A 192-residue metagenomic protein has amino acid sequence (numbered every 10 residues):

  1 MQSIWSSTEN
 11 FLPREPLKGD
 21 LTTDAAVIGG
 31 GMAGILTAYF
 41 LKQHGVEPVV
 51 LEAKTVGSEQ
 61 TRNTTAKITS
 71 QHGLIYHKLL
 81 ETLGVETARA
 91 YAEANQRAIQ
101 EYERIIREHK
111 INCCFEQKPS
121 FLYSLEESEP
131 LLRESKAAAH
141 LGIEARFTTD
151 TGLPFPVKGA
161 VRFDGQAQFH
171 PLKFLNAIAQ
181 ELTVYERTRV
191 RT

Functional and structural regions predicted by a protein language model:
M1-A25, Q43: Extreme N-terminal leader/targeting segments of oxidoreductases
D20-V50: N-terminal Rossmann-like FAD-binding beta1-loop-alpha1 element of flavoenzymes
Q43-N63: Glycine-rich FAD pyrophosphate-binding loop
E47, N112, E144, T183-V184: Residue-level detector of anion-binding/catalytic polar loops
T65-S70, D164-G165: Short, hinge-like loop/turn segments at secondary-structure boundaries
Q71-T149: Dinucleotide-binding Rossmann-like beta1-alpha1 core, especially the glycine-rich loop that anchors the ADP
V85, N112-L122, T148-A177: Helix-loop-beta segment of a Rossmann-like dinucleotide-binding subdomain
E129-P130, S135-L141, A160-T192: Helical element adjacent to the flavin cofactor pocket in flavoenzyme catalytic cores
